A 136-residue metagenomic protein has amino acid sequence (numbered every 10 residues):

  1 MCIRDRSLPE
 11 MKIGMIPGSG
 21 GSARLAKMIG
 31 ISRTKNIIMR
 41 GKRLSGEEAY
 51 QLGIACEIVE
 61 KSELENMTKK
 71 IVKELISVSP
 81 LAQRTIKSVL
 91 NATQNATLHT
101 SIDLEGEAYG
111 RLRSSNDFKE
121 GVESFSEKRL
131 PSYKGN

Functional and structural regions predicted by a protein language model:
R4-M39, L52, M67-I71: CoA-thioester-processing core
R4-R6, G46, A55-D103, E107-R111 (+1 more regions): C-terminal long alpha-helix characteristic of the crotonase
G21-R24, R33, T85, E105-A108 (+1 more regions): Hydrophobic alpha-helical segments typical of transmembrane helices and their membrane-interface/capping positions
L25, A49, I86, F125: Terminal peptide-recognition signature
K42-E48: Acidic, divalent-metal-coordinating active-site segment for phosphoryl/phosphodiester hydrolysis, typified by short
L52-G53, K128: Structural motif
S114-F118, S124: Interdomain hinge/lid region at the active-site interface of Rossmann-like NAD(P)-dependent oxidoreductases
